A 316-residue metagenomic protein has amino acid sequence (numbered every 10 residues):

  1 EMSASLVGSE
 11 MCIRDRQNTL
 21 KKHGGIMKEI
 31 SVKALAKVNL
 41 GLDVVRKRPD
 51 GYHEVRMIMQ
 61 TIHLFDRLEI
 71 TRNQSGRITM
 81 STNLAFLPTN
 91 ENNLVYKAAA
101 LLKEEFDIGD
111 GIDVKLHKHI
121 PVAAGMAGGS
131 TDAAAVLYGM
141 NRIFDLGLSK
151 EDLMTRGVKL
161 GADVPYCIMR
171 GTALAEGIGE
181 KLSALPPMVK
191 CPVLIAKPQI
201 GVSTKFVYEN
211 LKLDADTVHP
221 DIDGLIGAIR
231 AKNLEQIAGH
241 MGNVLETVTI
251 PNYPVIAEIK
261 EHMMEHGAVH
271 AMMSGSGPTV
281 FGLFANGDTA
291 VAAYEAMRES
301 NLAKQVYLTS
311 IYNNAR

Functional and structural regions predicted by a protein language model:
E1-R16: Single conserved hydrophobic/aromatic residue that forms the stacking wall/gate of nucleotide- or nucleobase-binding
M11, L68, V95, V114 (+5 more regions): Hydrophobic packing within well-folded, soluble alpha/beta domains
N18-K22: Polybasic, lysine-rich low-complexity intrinsically disordered segments
M27-A124, R142, L146-M154, I178 (+2 more regions): ATP-binding N-lobe of GHMP and related small-molecule kinases
K28-K33, K37, G41-M57, L146-H270 (+1 more regions): ATP-dependent small-molecule kinase catalytic core of the GHMP/sugar-kinase superfamily and closely related
S75-P88, V136, A231-M241: Short, basic/glycine-rich phosphate-binding loops at helix/coil junctions that contact nucleotide phosphates
Y96-G111, Y138, G239-E258: A short, flexible low-complexity segment enriched in Lys/Arg and Gly/Pro that occurs in N-terminal basic tails
K115-F144, A162, V269-F284: Glycine/serine-rich anion-binding loops at beta->alpha junctions that coordinate negatively charged ligand groups
